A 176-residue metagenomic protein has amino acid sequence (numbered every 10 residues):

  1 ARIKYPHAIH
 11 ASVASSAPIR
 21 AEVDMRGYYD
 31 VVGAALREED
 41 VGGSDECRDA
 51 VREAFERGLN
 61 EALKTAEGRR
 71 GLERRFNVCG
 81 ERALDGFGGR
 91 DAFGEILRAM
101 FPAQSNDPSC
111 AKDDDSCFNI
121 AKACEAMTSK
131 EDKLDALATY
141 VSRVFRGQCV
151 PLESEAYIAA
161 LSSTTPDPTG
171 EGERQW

Functional and structural regions predicted by a protein language model:
A1: Mobile, glycine-rich extracellular loop/lid and propeptide segments that shape or gate substrate/ligand access
K4-Y5, H10-Q175: Alpha/beta-hydrolase
